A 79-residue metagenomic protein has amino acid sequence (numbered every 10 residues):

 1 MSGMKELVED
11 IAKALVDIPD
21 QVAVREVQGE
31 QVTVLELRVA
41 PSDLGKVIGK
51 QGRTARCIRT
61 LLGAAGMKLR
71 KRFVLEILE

Functional and structural regions predicted by a protein language model:
M1-K46, R56-E79: RNA-contacting regions in translation and RNA-metabolism proteins, encompassing KH/S1 modules where present
